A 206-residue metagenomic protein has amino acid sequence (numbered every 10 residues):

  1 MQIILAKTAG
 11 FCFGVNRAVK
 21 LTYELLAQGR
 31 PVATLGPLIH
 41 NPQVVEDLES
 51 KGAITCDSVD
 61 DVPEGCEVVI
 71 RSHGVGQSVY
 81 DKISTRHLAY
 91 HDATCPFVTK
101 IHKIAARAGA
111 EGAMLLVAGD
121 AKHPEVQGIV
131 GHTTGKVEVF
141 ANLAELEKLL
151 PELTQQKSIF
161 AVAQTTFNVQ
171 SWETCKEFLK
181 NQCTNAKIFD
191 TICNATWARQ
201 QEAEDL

Functional and structural regions predicted by a protein language model:
M1-L206: The feature marks the mature, well-folded catalytic cores of soluble enzymes
